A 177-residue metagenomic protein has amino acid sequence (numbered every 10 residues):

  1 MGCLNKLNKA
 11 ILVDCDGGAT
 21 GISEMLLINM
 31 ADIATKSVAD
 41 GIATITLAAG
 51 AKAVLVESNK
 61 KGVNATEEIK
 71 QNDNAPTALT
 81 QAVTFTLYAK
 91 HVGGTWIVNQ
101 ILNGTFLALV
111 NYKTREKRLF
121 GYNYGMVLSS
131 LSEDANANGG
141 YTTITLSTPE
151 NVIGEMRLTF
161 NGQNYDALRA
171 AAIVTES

Functional and structural regions predicted by a protein language model:
G2-T80, Y124-N136: Solvent-exposed edge beta-strands and adjacent loop segments that serve as assembly or binding interfaces
I22-A31, V83-L87, G104-Y112: Short, hydrophobic/proline-enriched secondary-structure or compact coil segments at domain edges
M30-I33, G50, Y88-V92, Y112-K113 (+2 more regions): Generic structural motif
I69-V92, N138-I153: Oligomerization/assembly interface segments of phage tail-like spikes and tubes
T84, Y112-S130: Short acidic, glycine/tyrosine-flanked loop/strand segments centered on an H-E-D-like triad
V92-G94, S130-L131: Short alpha-helical segments and helix-capping/turn motifs at coil-helix boundaries
G93-L119: Short, acidic/charged, Gly/Pro-enriched secondary-structure junctions
Y122-S177: Mixed-charge, glycine-accented linear interaction segment located at domain edges/termini
